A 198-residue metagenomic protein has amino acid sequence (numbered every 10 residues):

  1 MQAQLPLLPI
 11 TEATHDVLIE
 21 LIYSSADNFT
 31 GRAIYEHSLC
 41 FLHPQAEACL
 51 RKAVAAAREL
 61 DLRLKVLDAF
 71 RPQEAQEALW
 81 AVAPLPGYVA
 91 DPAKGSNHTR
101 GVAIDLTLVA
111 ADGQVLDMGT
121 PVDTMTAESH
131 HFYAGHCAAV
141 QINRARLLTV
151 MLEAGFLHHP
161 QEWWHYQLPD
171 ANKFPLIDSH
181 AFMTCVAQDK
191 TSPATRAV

Functional and structural regions predicted by a protein language model:
M1-A69, A81-V198: Extracytoplasmic cell-surface/polysaccharide-interacting catalytic and binding patches
P72: Segments that shape or occlude catalytic/ligand-binding pockets
